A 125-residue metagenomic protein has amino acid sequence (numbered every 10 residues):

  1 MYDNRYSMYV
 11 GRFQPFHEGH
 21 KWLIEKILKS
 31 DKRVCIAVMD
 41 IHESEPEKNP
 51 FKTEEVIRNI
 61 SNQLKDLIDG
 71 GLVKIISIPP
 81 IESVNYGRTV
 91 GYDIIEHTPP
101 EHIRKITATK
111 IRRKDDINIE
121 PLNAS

Functional and structural regions predicted by a protein language model:
M1-S125: Nucleotidyltransferase catalytic core that binds NTPs
